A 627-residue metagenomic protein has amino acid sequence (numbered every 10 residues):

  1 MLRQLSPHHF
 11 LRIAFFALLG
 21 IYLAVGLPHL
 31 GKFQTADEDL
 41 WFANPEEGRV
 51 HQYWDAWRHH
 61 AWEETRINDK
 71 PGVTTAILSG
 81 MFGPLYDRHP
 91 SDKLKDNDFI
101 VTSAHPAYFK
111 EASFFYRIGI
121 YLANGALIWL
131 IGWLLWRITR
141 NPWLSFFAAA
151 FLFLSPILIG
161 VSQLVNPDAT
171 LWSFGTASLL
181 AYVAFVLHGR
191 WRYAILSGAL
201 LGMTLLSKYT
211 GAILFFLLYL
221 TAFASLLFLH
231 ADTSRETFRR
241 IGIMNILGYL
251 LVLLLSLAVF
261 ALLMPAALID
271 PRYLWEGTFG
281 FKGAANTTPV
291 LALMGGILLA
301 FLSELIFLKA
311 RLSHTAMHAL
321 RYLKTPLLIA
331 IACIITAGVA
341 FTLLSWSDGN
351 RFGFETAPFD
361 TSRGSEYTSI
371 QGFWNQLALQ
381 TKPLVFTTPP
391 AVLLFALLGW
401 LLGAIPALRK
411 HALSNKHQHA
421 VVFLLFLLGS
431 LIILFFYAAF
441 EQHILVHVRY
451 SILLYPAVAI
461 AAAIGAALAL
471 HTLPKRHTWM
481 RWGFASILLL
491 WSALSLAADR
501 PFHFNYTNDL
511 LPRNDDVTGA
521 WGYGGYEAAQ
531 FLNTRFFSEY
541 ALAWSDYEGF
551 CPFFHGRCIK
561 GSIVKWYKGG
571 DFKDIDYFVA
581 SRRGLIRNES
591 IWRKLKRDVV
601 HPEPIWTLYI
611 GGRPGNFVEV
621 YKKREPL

Functional and structural regions predicted by a protein language model:
H9-L19, Y219, L253, T325-I335 (+2 more regions): Signature aromatic-anchored transmembrane alpha helix within multi-pass, membrane-resident enzymes that catalyze glycan
F10-F42, E47-G48, W57-E64, A150 (+5 more regions): Transmembrane signal-anchor helices characteristic of membrane glycosylation enzymes that use polyprenol
G26-K32, T75-A76, L255-F260, P265-A284 (+4 more regions): Catalytic lumenal/periplasmic loop and adjoining terminal transmembrane helix of membrane glycan-assembly enzymes
L40-Y121, G349-Q371, N514-D515: Interfacial juxtamembrane loops and adjacent helix segments that form the catalytic/substrate-binding surfaces
F114, I118-T139, A177, A181: Transmembrane-helix motifs of polytopic, lipid-linked glycan transferases
L130-G132, G295-I331, I335, V339 (+2 more regions): Hydrophobic, aromatic-rich transmembrane alpha-helices and their immediate juxtamembrane boundary segments
R137-T139, S178-A194, T204, L226-L229: Membrane-interface transmembrane helices that cradle and orient dolichyl/undecaprenyl
V161, D168-L171, T204, I213 (+2 more regions): Hydrophobic/aromatic-rich transmembrane helices and adjacent perimembrane loops
